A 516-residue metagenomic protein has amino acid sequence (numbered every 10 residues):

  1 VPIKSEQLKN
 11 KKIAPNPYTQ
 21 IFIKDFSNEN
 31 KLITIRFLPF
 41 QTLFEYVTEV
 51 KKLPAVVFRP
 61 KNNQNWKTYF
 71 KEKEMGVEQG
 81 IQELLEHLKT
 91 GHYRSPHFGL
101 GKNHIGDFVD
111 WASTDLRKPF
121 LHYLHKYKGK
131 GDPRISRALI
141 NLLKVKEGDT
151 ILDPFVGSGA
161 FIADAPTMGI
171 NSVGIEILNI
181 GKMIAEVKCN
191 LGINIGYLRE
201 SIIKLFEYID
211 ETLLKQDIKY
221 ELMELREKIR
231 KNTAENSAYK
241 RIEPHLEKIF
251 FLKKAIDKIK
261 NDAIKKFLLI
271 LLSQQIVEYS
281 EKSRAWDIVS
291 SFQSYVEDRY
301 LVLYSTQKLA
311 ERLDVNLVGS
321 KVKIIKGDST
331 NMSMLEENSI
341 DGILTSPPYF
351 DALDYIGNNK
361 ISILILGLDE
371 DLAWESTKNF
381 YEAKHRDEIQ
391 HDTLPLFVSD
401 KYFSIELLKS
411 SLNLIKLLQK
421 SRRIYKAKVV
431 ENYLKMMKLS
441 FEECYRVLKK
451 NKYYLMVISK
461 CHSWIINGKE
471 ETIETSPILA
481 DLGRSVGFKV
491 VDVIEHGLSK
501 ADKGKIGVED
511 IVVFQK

Functional and structural regions predicted by a protein language model:
S5-L8: Cationic, low-complexity basic patches in intrinsically disordered or flexible, solvent-exposed regions
N16-V145: S-adenosyl-L-methionine
N16-V77, I365-G367, L448-K516: Accessory substrate-recognition/RNA-binding modules or partner subunits associated with SAM-dependent
D115-L121, H125-I135, I193, S499-Q515: Accessory recognition modules or surfaces
D132, L139-T212, S305-N338, G342-A383 (+7 more regions): Conserved S-adenosyl-L-methionine
D132-I135, L139, K248, L252 (+1 more regions): Alpha-helical packing segments of well-folded alpha/beta enzyme cores
T167, N171-G174, L178-N316, I356-I424: Class I S-adenosyl-L-methionine-dependent methyltransferase module
D387-R484: Conserved Class I SAM-dependent methyltransferase catalytic core
